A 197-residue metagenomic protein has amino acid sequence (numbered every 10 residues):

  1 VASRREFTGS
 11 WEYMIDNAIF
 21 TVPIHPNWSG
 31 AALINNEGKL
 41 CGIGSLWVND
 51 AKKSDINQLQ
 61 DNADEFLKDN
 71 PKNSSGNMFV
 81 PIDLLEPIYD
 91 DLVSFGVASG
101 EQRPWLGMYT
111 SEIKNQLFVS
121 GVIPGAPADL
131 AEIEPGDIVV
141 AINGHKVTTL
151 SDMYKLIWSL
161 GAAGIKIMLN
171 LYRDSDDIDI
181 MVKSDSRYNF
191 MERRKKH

Functional and structural regions predicted by a protein language model:
V1-F7, I56-L59, M153-A163: Short, compositionally biased
V1-M14, M78: Chymotrypsin/trypsin-fold serine protease catalytic domain
R5, A18, N36, L40-I113 (+3 more regions): C-terminal cap/linker of serine protease catalytic domains
T8-F20, G30, M191-K195: Short, solvent-exposed secondary-structure boundary/capping segments
P23-N27, A31-A32, L106-A141, H145-T148: PDZ/PDZ-like domain segments forming the peptide/carboxylate-binding groove, activating on the N-terminal beta-strands
K39, P127, D152: Residue-level recognition of oxygen-bearing side chains
A51-K53, K146-M153: Short, Lys/Arg- and Gly-enriched loop/turn segments at beta-strand edges
D90-V97, F118, A131-E134, V140-I142 (+1 more regions): PDZ-domain C-terminal substructure recognizer with occasional recognition of PDZ-binding tails
